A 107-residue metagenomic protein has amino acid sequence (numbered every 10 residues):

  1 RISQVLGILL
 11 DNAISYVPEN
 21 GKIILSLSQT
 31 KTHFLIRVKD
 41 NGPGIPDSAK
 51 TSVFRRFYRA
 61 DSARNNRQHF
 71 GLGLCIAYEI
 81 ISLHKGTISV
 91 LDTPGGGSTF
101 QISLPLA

Functional and structural regions predicted by a protein language model:
A13-I14: Short helix-loop "hinge" at the ATP-lid/N-box region of the Bergerat-fold HATPase_c
N20-T32: Short beta-strand/loop element within the Bergerat-fold HATPase_c
D40: Acidic ATP/Mg2+-coordinating residue in the GHKL
I45-F57: Short conserved segment of the HATPase_c
G73, A77: Short alpha-helical Gxxx[C/S/T] motif in the catalytic ATP-binding
K85-T87: Conserved glycine-rich
G96-S98: Glycine-rich GHKL/ HATPase_c ATP-binding element in histidine kinases
